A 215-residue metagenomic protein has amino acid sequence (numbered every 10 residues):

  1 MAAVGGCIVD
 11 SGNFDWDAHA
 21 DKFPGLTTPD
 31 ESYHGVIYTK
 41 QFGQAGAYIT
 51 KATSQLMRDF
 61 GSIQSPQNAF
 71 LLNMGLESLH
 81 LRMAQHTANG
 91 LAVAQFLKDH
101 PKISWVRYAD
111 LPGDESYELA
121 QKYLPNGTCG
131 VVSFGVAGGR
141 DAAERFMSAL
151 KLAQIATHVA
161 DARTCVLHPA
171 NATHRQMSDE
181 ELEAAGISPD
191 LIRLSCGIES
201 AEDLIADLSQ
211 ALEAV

Functional and structural regions predicted by a protein language model:
M1-V131, G135-C165, A170: Active-site C-terminal subdomain of aminotransferase-like
R82, S148, T164-V215: PLP-dependent enzyme catalytic core of the Aspartate aminotransferase-like
